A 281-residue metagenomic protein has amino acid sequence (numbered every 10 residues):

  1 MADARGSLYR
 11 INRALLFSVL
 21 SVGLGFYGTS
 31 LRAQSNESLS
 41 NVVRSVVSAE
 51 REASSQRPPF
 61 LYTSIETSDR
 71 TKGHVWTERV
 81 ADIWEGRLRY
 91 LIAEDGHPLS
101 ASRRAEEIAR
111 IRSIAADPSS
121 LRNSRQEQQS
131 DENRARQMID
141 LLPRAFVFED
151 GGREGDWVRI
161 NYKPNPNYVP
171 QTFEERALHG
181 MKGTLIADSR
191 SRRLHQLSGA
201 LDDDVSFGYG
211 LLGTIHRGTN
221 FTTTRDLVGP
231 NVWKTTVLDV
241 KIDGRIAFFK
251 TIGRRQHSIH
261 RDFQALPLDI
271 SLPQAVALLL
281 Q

Functional and structural regions predicted by a protein language model:
M1, S18-S21, N41: Detector for intrinsically disordered, low-structure N-terminal pre-sequences
M1-I11: N-terminal secretory signal peptides that target proteins for export/translocation
A14-F26: Bacterial N-terminal signal peptides
Y27-A33: Sec/Tat signal peptide C-region and signal peptidase I cleavage site
Q34-K182, R190-H195, A200-T219, L227-K234 (+1 more regions): Structured extracytoplasmic
